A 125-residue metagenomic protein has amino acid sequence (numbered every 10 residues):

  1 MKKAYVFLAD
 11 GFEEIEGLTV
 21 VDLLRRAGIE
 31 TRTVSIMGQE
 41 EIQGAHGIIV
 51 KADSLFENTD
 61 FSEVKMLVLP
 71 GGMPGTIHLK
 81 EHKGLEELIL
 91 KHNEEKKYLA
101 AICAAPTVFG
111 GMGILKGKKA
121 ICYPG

Functional and structural regions predicted by a protein language model:
M1-E95, L99, V108-G117: Extended, subdomain-level signal for the structured scaffold at the beginning of enzyme domains
I102-C103: Short, thiol/selenol-centered motifs that function as redox-active sites or metal-ligating centers
L115-G125: A conserved active-site-flanking secondary-structure segment within enzyme catalytic domains
